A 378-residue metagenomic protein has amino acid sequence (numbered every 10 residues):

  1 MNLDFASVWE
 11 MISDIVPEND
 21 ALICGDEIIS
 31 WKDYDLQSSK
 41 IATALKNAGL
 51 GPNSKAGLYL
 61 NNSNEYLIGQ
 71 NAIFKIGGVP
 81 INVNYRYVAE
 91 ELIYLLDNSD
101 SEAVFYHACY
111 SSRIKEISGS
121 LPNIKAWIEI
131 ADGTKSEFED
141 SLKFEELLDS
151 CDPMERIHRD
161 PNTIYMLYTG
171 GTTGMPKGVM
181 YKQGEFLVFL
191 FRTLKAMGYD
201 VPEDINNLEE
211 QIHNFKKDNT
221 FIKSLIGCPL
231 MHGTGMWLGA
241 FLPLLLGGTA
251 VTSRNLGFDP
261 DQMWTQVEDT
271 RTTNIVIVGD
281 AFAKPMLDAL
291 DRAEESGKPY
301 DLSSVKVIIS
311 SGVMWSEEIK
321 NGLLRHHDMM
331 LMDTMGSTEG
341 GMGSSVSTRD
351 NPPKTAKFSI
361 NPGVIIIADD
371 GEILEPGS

Functional and structural regions predicted by a protein language model:
M1-L3, K135-T163: Flexible, low-complexity linker/hinge segments
E18-S63, L67-N71, V88-I93: Conserved AMP-binding/adenylate-forming core of the ANL superfamily
S30-K32, I164-D204: Conserved AMP-binding A3 loop
N47-A48, K75-E146: Structural core segment of the AMP-binding/adenylate-forming
S150-Y168, G174-M175, H213-K223: Conserved pre-ATP/AMP-binding loop-to-beta segment of ANL
L187-G227, M231-V276, A289, A293-E294: Conserved AMP-binding/adenylation subdomain of ANL enzymes
L246-G248, T272-I277, L287-P353, G363-I365: Gly/Ser/Thr-rich phosphate-binding loop
I365-S378: Conserved beta-loop-beta connector loops within the AMP-binding
